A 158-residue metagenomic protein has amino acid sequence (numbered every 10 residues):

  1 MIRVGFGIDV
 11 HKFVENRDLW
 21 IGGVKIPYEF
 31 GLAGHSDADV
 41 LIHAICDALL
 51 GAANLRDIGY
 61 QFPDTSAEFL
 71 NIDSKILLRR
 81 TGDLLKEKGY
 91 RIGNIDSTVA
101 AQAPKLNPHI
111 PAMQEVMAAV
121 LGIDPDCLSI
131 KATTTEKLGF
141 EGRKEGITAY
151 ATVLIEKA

Functional and structural regions predicted by a protein language model:
M1-P111, L121: RNase III-family endoribonuclease catalytic core
I110-Q114, K144: Short, low-complexity, polybasic intrinsically disordered segments
M117: Glycine-rich, mobile lid/loop segments that gate access to catalytic sites or pores
D124-C127: Short acidic capping loops at alpha-helix termini that bridge into adjacent secondary structure
I130-T134: Pyridoxal 5′-phosphate
K137-G139: Short acidic, Gly/Pro-enriched loop/turn segments at secondary-structure junctions
E141-A158: C-terminal edge-of-domain segments
